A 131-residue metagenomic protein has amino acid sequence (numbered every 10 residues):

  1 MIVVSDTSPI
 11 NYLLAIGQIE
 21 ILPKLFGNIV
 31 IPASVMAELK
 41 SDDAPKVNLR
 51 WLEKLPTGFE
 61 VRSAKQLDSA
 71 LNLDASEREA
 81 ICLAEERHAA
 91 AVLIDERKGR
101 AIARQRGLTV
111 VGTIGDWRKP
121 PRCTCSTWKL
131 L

Functional and structural regions predicted by a protein language model:
M1-A91, R97, R104-L108: Active-site-proximal, substrate-binding regions of enzyme catalytic domains and RNA-binding/basic surfaces
V35-M36, R100-L131: Acidic, PIN/NYN-like endoribonuclease modules and their adjacent C-terminal/linker elements
